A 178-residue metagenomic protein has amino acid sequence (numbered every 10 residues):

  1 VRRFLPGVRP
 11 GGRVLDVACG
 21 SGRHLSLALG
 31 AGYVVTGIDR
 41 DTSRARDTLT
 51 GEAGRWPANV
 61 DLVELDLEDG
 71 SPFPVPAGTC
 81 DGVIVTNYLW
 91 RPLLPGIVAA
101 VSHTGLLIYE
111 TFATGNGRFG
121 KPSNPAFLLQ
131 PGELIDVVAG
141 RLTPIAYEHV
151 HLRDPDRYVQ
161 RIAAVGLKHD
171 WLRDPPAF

Functional and structural regions predicted by a protein language model:
V1-G11: Conserved alpha-helix/loop element of class I SAM-dependent methyltransferases that forms part of the SAM/SAH-binding
A18-G20: Class I SAM-dependent methyltransferase "Motif I" SAM/SAH-binding loop
R23-D69: Class I SAM-dependent methyltransferase SAM/SAH-binding core
F73-G82: A short acidic, Gly/Pro-enriched loop at the edge of an enzyme's catalytic core that lines a small-molecule cofactor
L89-A99: A short, conserved alpha-helix within the catalytic core of class I
G105-F112: Conserved beta-strand signature within the Rossmann-like core of class I S-adenosyl-L-methionine
A126-R141: Short alpha-helix
L152-F178: Core SAM-dependent methyltransferase catalytic element
